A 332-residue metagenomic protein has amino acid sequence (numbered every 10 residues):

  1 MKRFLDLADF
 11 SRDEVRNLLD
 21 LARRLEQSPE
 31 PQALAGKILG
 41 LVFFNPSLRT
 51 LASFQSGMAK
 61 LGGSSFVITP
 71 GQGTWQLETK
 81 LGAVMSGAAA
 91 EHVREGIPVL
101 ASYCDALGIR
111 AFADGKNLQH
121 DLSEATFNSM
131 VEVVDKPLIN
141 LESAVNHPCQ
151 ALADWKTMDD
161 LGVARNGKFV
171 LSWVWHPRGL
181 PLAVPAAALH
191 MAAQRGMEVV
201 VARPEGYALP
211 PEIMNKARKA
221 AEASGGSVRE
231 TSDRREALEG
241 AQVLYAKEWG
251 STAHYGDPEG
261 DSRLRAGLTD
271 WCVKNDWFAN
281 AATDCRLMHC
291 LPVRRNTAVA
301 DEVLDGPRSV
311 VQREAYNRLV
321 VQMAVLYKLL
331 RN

Functional and structural regions predicted by a protein language model:
M1-S56: Positively charged, low-complexity intrinsically disordered leader regions
A33-L39, R165-K168, D284: Phosphate-coordination loops involved in phosphoryl transfer and adenosine-cofactor binding
L34-V42, S47-D159: Phosphate/diphosphate ligand-binding glycine-rich loop within oxidoreductases
F44-S65, D159-A246: Glycine-rich phosphate/diphosphate-binding loop of Rossmann-like nucleotide-binding domains
V134-K136, M197, N280-R286: A short helix->loop->beta-strand "cap" motif at the edges of active sites that frequently abuts
R218-E302: Rossmann-like adenosine-cofactor binding region
D284-N332: Adenosine-phosphate binding glycine-rich loop
